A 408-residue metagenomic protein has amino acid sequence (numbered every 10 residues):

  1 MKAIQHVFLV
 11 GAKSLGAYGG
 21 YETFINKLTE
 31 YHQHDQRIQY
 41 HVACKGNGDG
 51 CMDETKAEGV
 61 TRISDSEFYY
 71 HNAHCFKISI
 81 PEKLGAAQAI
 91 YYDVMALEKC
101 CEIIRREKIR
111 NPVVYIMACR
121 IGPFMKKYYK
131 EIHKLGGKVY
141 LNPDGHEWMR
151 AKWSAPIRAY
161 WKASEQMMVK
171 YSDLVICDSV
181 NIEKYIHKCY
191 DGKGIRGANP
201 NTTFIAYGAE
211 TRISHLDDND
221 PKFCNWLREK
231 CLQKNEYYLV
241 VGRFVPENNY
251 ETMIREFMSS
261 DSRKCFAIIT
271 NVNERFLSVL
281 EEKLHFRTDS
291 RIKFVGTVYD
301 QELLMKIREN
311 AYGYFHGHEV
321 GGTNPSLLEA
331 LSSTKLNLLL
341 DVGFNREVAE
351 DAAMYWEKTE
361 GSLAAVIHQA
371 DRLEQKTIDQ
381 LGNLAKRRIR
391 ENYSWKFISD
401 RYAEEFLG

Functional and structural regions predicted by a protein language model:
F8-V10, K222, L227-N248, I254-D261 (+1 more regions): Conserved donor-binding/catalytic core segment of Leloir-type glycosyltransferases
C44-G48, A209-E210, V241, C265-L280 (+1 more regions): Glycosyltransferase donor-sugar binding loop
Q88-C101, N111-P143, G322: An aromatic- and histidine-rich active-site surface loop
I157-V175: Membrane-proximal helix-turn-helix segments that form the acceptor-binding/catalytic region of lipid-linked
K170-P200, A209-S214, Y402: A short, active-site helix/loop in glycosyltransferases that binds the activated sugar's phosphate group
K306-G322, K335: Acidic donor-binding loop of glycosyltransferase active sites
S332-L339: Short hydrophobic beta-strand element within catalytic cores of glycosyltransferases and related nucleotide-activated
A353-G361, Q369-Q375: Conserved acidic donor-binding segment of nucleotide-sugar-dependent glycosyltransferases
